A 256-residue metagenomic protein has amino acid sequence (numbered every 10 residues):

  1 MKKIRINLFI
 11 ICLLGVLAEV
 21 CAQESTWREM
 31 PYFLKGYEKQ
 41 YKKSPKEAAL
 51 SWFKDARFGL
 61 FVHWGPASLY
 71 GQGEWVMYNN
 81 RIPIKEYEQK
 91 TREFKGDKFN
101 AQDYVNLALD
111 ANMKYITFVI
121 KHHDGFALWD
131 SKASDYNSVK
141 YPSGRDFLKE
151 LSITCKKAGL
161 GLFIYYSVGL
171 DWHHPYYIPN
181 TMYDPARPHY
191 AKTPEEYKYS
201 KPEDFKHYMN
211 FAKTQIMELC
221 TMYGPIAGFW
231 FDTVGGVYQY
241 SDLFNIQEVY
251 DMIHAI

Functional and structural regions predicted by a protein language model:
M1-L8: Bacterial N-terminal signal peptides that target proteins for export
K2, L13-L14, L69: A subset of signal/propeptide-processing and intrinsically disordered low-complexity segments in secreted/extracellular
L8-A18: Bacterial N-terminal signal peptides
Q23-I256: Mature catalytic domains of secreted/periplasmic carbohydrate-active enzymes
